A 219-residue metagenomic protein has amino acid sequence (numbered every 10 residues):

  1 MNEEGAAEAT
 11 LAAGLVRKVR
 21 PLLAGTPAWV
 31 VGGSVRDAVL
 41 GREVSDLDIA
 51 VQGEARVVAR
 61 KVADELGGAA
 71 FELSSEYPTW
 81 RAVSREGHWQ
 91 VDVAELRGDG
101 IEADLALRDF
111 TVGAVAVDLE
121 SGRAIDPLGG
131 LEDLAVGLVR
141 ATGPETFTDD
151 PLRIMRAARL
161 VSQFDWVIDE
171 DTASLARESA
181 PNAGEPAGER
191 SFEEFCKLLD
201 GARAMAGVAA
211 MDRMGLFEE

Functional and structural regions predicted by a protein language model:
M1-E219: Catalytic cores of the polymerase beta-like nucleotidyltransferase superfamily and closely associated nucleotide
